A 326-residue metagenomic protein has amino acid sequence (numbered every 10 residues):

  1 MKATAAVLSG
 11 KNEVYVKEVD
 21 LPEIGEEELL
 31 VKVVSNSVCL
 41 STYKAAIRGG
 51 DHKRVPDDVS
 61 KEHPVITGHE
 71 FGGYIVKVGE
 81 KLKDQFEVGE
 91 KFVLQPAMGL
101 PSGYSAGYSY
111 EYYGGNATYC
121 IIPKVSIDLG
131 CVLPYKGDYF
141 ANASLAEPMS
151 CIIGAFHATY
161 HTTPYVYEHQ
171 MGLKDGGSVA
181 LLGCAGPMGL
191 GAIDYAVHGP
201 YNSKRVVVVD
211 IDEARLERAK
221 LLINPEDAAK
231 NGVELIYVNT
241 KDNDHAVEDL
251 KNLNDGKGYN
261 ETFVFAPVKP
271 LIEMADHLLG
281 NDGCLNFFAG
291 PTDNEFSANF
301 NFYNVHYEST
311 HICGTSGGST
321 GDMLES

Functional and structural regions predicted by a protein language model:
P22-S37, D51-P101, Y113-G114, S126 (+1 more regions): Glycine-rich beta-strand-centered segment in the early N-terminal region that forms part of a ligand/cofactor-binding
E23, P64, D84-Q85, N142-L145 (+2 more regions): Residue-level "contact hotspot" at macromolecular interaction interfaces
K44-H52: Short Gly/aromatic-enriched secondary-structure transition segments
Q95-S178: NAD(P)H dinucleotide-binding glycine-rich loop of Rossmann-like/cofactor-binding domains, especially the beta1-alpha1
D175-S178, L182-C184, I193-L271: Adenosine-nucleotide cofactor-binding segment
G189-L190: N-terminal Rossmann-fold NAD(P) dinucleotide-binding loop
K220-P225, A229-K230, A266-E325: Glycine-rich phosphate-binding loop and adjacent beta-alpha segment of Rossmann(oid) nucleotide-cofactor-binding
